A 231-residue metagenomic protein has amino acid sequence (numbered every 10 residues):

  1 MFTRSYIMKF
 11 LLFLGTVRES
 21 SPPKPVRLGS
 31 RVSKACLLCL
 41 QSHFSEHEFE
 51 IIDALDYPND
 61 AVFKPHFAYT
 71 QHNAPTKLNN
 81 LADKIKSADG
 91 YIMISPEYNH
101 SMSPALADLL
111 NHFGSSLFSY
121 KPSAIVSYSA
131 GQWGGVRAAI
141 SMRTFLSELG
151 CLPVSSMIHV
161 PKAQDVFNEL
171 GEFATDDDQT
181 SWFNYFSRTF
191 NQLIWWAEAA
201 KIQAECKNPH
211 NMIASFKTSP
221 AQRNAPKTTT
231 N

Functional and structural regions predicted by a protein language model:
F2-D108, T180-S187, K207-N231: N-terminal beta1-alpha1-beta2 submodule of the flavodoxin-like/Rossmannoid cofactor-binding fold
K34-Q41, R143, S147, I194: Class I S-adenosyl-L-methionine
Q41-E46, S116-L117, G150-C151: Short helix-capping segments at alpha-helix termini
H47-E48, Y120-P122: Short acidic capping loops at alpha-helix termini that bridge into adjacent secondary structure
E50-A61, S115, C151-E172: Mobile beta-alpha loop/short-helix "lid" or hinge segments that flank ligand
A105-H112, S141: Charged helix-capping and loop-helix junction motifs
P122-Q164, S181-N184: Short, glycine-/small-residue-rich phosphate/pyrophosphate-handling segment
F190-A204: Short, hydrophobic alpha-helical segments
